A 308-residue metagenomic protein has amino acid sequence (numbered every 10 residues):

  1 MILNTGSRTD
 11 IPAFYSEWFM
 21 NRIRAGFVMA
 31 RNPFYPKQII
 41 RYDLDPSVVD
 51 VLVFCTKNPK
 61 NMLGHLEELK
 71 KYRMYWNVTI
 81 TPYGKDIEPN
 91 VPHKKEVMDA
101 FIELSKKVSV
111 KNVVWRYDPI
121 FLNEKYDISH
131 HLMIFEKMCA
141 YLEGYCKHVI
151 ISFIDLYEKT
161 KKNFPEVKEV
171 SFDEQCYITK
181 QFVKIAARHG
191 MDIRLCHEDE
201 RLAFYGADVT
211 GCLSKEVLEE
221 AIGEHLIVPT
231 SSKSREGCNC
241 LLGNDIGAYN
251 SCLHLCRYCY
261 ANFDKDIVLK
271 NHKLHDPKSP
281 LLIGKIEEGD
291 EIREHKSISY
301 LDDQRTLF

Functional and structural regions predicted by a protein language model:
M1-I87, K94-V97, F101-V108, K265-F308: Conserved Radical SAM active-site core
T9, N58, I80-G84, P119-F121 (+2 more regions): Active-site-proximal loop/turn and secondary-structure-junction residues that shape catalytic pockets, frequently
Y83-V91, P119-S129, N163-S171: Surface-exposed cleft-lining segments at the edges of enzyme active sites
E96-K162, K180-H197: Conserved C-terminal portion of the radical SAM core fold that forms the substrate/S-adenosylmethionine-binding
D173-N239: A C-terminal junction/extension of Radical SAM enzymes
E236, N244-D264: Local cysteine-cluster metal-coordination motifs and their immediate loop/turn environment, predominantly Fe-S cluster
C238-L241, I246, D276, I283: Flexible phosphate-binding patches that engage nucleotides and nucleic acids
